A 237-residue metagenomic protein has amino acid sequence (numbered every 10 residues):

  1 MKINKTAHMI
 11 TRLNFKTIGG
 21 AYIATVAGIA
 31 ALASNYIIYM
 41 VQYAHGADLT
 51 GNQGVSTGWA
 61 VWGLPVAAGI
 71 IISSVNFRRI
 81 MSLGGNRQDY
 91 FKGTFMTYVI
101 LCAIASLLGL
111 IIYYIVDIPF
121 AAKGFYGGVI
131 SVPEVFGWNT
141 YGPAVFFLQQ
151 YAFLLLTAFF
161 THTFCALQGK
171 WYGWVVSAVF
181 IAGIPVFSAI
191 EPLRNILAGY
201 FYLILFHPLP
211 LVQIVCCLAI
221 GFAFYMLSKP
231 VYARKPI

Functional and structural regions predicted by a protein language model:
M1-T50, P192-I237: Hydrophobic alpha-helical transmembrane segments
I18-T25, V55-G63, V145-F153, A182 (+2 more regions): Alpha-helical transmembrane segments of polytopic membrane proteins
A27, L108, A158-T161, Y172-V186: Central hydrophobic cores of alpha-helical transmembrane segments in multi-pass integral membrane proteins
A33-V61, T97-W171: Secretory targeting signals
G54-R79: Hydrophobic alpha-helical transmembrane segments of multi-pass membrane transport proteins
G63-I70, A152-F160, C216-L227: Hydrophobic cores of alpha-helical transmembrane segments in multi-pass inner/ER membrane proteins, independent
S73-V99: Helix-loop-helix units of permease transmembrane domains in multi-pass membrane transporters, especially ABC
G85-D89, T163-W174, A233-I237: Membrane-interface helix-boundary motifs at transmembrane edges
